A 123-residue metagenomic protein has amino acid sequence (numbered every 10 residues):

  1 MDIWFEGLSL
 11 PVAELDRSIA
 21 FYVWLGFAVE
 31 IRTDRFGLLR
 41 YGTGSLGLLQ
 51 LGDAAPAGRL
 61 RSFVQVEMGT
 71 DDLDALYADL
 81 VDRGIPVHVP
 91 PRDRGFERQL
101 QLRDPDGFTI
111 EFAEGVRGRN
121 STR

Functional and structural regions predicted by a protein language model:
M1-R17, V64-V66, V116-R123: N-terminal beta-strand motif that seeds the catalytic metal site of vicinal oxygen chelate
D2, S9-G47: Core segments of cupin and vicinal oxygen chelate
S18-Y22, L80, G107: Conserved active-site tyrosine of GNAT-family acetyltransferases
G37, V64, F96-L100: Short beta-strand micro-motifs in enzyme catalytic cores
G44, D71, F108: Conserved Rossmann-like nucleotide-cofactor binding loop
V66-A78, I85: Mid-chain, well-packed structural core segment of small domains
D82-R123: Vicinal oxygen chelate
